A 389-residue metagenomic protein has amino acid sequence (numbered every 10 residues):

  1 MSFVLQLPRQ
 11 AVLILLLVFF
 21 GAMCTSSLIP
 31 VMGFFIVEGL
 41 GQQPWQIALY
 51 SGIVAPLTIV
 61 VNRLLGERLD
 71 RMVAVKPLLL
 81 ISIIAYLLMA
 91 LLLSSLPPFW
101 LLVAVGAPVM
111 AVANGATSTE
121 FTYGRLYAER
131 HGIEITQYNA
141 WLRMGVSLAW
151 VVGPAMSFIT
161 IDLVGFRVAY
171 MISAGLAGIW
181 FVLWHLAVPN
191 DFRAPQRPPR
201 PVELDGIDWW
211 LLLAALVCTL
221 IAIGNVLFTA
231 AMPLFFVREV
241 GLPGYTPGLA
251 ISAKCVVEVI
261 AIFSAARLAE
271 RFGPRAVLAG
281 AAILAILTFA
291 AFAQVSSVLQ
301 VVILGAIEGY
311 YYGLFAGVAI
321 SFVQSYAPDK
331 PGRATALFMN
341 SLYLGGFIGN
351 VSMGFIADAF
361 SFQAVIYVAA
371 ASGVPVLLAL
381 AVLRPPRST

Functional and structural regions predicted by a protein language model:
F3-A55, A222, V226-E239: Helix-loop boundary and gating motifs at the non-cytosolic
F19, W100-A116, T219, Q300-L314: Hydrophobic core of transmembrane alpha-helices in multi-pass small-molecule transporters, especially MFS/SLC-type
Y50-T58, V146, L249-E258, S341-L342: Transmembrane alpha-helical segments of major facilitator superfamily
V60-A74, I161, A261-G273, A357: Helix-to-loop junctions at the C-terminal end of transmembrane segments in multipass secondary transporters
P77-L91, A174, A276-A290, A370: Structural signature of the two symmetry-related core transmembrane helices
V109-M144: Cytoplasmic helix-loop-helix junction between adjacent transmembrane helices in 12-TM secondary transporters
R275-A319: C-terminal transmembrane helical hairpin of 12-TM major facilitator-type secondary transporters
D329-A359: A late C-terminal transmembrane helix in Major Facilitator Superfamily
